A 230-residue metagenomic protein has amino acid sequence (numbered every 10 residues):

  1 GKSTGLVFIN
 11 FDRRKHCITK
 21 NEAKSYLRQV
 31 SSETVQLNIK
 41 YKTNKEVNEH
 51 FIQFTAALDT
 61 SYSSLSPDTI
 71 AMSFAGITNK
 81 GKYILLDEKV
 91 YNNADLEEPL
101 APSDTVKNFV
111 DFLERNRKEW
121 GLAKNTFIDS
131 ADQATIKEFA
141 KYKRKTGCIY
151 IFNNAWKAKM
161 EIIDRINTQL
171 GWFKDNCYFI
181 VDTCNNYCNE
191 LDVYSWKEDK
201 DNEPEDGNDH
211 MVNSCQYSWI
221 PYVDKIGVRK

Functional and structural regions predicted by a protein language model:
G1-S61, P67-T69: ATPase catalytic-site recognition across NTP-hydrolyzing enzymes
Y62, N79, W219, V223: Hydrophobic/aromatic-lined pockets within catalytic cores
S66, I136, I220: Active-site-proximal flexible loops/turns
P67-M72, Q216: Short hydrophobic/aromatic beta-strand or adjacent loop that forms the aromatic wall/cage of a ligand/substrate-binding
A71-S73, N79-P204, K225-I226: Mg2+-dependent endonuclease catalytic cores in nucleic-acid-processing enzymes, primarily RNase H-like
N202-K230: Acidic, Mg2+-coordinating catalytic module of metal-dependent nucleases/exonucleases that use a two-metal-ion mechanism
